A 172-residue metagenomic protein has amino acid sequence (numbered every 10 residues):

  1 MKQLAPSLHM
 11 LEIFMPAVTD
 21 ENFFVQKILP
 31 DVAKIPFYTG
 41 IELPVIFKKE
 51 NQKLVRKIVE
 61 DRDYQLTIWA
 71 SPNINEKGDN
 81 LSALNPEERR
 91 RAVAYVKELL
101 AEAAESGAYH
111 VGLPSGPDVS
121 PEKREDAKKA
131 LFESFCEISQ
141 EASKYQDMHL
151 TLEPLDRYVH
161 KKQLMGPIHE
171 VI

Functional and structural regions predicted by a protein language model:
M1-A104: N-terminal pre-domain/capping segments
S82-I172: Active-site acidic/histidine proton-transfer and metal-coordination neighborhood in alpha/beta enzyme cores
